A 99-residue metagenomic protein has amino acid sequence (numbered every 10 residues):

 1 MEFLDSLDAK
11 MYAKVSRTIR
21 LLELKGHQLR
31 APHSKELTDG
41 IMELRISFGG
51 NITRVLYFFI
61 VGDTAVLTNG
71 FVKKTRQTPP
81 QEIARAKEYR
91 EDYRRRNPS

Functional and structural regions predicted by a protein language model:
M1-I52, V61-A65, V72-S99: Basic, Lys/Arg-enriched alpha-helical interface segments
